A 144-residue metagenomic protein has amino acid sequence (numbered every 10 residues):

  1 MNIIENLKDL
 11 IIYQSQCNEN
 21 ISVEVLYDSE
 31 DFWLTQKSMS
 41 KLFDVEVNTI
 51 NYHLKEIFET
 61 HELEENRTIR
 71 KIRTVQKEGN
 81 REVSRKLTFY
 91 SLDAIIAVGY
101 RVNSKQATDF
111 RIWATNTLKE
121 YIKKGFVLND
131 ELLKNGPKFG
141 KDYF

Functional and structural regions predicted by a protein language model:
M1-F144: Basic, low-complexity intrinsically disordered segments
